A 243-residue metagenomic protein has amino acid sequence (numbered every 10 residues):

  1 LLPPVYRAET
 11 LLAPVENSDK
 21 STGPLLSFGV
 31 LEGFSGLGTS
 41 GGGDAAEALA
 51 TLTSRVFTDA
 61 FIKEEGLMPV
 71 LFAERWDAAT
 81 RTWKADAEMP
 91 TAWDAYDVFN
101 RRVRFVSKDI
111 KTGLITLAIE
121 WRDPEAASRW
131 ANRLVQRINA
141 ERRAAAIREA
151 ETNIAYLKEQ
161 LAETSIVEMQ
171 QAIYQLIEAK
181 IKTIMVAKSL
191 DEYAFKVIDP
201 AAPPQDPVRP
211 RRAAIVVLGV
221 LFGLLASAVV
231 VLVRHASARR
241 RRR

Functional and structural regions predicted by a protein language model:
L2-A48, R75-P90, A201: Short, glycine-rich, amphipathic interfacial segments at transmembrane boundaries or analogous
P4, A226-R243: Juxtamembrane interface at the cytosolic side of transmembrane helices
L12-E16, K108-I110, I119-W121, D199-A201: Flexible glycine-/small-residue-rich
S21, T116-I119, D206-R209: Short, solvent-exposed secondary-structure boundary/capping segments
A46-A60: Solvent-exposed, amphipathic alpha-helical "stalk/arm" or coiled-coil-like segments used as scaffolds
V56-A194: Soluble oligomerization/assembly scaffold segments of membrane-associated complexes
K180-F222, H235-A238: Interfacial amphipathic helix/helix-coil modules that most often lie immediately N-terminal to a transmembrane helix
